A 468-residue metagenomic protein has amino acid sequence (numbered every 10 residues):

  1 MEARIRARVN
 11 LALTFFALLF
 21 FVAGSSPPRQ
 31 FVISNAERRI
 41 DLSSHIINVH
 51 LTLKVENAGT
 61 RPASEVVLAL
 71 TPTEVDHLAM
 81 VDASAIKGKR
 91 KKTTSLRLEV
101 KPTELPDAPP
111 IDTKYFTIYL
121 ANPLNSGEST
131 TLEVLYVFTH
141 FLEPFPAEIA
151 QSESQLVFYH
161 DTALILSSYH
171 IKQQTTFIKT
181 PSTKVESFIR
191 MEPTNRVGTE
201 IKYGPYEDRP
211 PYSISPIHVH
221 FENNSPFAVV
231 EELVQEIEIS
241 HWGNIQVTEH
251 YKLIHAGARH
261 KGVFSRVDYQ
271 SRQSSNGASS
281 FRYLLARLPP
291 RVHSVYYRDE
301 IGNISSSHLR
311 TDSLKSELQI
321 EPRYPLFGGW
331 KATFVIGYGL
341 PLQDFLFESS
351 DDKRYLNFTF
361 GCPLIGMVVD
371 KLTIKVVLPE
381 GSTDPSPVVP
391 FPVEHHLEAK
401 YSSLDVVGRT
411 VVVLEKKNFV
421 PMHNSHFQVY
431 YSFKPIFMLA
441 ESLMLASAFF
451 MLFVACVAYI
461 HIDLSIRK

Functional and structural regions predicted by a protein language model:
M1-F15: Classical eukaryotic N-terminal signal peptides for Sec-dependent ER targeting/secretion, especially the positively
E2-R4, L19-K468: Lumenal/extracellular ectodomains and adaptor appendage modules of the eukaryotic vesicle/secretory system
